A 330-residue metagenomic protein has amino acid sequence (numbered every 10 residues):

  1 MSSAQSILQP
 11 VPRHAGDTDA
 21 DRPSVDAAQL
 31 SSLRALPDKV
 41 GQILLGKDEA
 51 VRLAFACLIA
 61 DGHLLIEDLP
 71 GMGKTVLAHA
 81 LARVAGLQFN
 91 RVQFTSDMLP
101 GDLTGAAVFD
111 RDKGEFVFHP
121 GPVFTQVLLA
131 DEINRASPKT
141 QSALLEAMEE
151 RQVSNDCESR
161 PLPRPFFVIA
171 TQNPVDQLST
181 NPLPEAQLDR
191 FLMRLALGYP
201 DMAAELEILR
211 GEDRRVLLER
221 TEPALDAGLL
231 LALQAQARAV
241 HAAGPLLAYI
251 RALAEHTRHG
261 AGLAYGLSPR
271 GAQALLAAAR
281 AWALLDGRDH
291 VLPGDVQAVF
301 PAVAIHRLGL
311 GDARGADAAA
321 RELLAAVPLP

Functional and structural regions predicted by a protein language model:
R13-H14, H259-P330: C-terminal engagement/docking regions of AAA+ P-loop ATPases
A27-L69: Pre-Walker A (pre-P-loop) alpha-helix and adjacent loop at the N terminus of AAA/AAA+ ATPase modules, a conserved
R52-A56, F109-L129, E158: Conserved alpha-helical scaffold flanking the Walker A/P-loop in AAA+ ATPase domains
F55-T95: Walker A/P-loop
D68, D131-E132, A143: Walker B catalytic acidic pair
L69, L103, T171: P-loop (Walker A) phosphate-binding loop of NTP-binding proteins
V84-D112: AAA+/P-loop NTPase substrate/partner-engagement loops
D110-E115, R135-T140, M148-A239, R280-W282: Canonical AAA+ ATPase core
